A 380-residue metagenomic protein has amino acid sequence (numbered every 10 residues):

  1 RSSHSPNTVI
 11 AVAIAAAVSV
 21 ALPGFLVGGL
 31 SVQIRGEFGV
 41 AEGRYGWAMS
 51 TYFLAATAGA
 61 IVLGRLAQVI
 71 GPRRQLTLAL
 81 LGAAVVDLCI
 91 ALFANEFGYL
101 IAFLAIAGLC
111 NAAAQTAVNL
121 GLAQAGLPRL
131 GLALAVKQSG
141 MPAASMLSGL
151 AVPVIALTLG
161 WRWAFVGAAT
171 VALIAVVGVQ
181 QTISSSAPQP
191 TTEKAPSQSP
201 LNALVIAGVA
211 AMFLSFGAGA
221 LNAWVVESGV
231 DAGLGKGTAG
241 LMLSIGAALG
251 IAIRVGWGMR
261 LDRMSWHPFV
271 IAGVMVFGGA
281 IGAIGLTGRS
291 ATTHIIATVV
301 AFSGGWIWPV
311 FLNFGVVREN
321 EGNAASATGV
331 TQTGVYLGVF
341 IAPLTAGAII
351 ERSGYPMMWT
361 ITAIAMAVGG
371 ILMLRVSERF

Functional and structural regions predicted by a protein language model:
V27-G28, A203-S244, G250-I251: Extracytoplasmic gate region of multi-pass secondary transporters
A58-A94: Conserved MFS/SLC helix-loop-helix module at the cytosolic interface between two early adjacent transmembrane helices
G59-G71, I253-W266, I350: Helix-to-loop junctions at the C-terminal end of transmembrane segments in multipass secondary transporters
V69-A79, D262-M275: Cytoplasmic membrane-interface "Motif A"-like loop-to-helix N-cap segments of 12-TM Major Facilitator Superfamily
F103-G140: Cytoplasmic helix-loop-helix junction between adjacent transmembrane helices in 12-TM secondary transporters
P128, V136-Q181: Helix-loop-helix hairpin linking two adjacent transmembrane segments in secondary transporters
S265-L312: C-terminal transmembrane helical hairpin of 12-TM major facilitator-type secondary transporters
G322-Y355, T362: A late C-terminal transmembrane helix in Major Facilitator Superfamily
